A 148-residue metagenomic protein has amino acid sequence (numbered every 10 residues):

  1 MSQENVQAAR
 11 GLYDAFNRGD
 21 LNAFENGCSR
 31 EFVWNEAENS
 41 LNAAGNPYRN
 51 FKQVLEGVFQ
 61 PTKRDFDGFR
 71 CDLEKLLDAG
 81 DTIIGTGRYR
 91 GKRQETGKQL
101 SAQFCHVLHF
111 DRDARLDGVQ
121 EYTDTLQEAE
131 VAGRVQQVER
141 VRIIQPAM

Functional and structural regions predicted by a protein language model:
M1-E4, F59-M148: A beta-strand edge to alpha-helix "cap/lid" segment located at domain peripheries
M1-R30, Q137-M148: Short, low-complexity N-terminal intrinsically disordered segments enriched in polar/charged residues
A9-L12, A23-E25, F32, V54-L55 (+4 more regions): Hydrophobic pocket/interface hotspot
N17-D20, K52-L55, R93, L126: Generic alpha-helical secondary structure signal
N22-G80: A solvent-exposed, acidic/Ser-Thr-rich amphipathic alpha-helical stretch
